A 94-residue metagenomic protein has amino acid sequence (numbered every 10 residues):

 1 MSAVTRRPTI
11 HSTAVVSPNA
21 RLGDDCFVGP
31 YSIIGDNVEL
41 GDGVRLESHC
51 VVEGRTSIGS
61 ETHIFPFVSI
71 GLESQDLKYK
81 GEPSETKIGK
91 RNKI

Functional and structural regions predicted by a protein language model:
V4-T5: ABC-family P-loop ATPase nucleotide-binding domain
P8, A14, A20, C26-V28 (+10 more regions): A structural motif detector for beta-strand N-caps
S74-G81: Extracellular beta-strand/beta-solenoid scaffold signature
